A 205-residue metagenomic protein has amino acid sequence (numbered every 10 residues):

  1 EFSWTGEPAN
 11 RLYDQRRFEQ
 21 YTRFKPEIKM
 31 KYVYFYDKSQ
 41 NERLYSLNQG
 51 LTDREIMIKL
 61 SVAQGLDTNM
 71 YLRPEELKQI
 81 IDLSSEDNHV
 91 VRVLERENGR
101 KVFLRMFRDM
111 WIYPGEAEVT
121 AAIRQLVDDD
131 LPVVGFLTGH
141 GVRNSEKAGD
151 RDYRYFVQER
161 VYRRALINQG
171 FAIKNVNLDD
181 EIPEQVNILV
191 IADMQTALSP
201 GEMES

Functional and structural regions predicted by a protein language model:
E1-S205: Short, surface-exposed patches at the edges or C-terminal ends of soluble domains, predominantly
